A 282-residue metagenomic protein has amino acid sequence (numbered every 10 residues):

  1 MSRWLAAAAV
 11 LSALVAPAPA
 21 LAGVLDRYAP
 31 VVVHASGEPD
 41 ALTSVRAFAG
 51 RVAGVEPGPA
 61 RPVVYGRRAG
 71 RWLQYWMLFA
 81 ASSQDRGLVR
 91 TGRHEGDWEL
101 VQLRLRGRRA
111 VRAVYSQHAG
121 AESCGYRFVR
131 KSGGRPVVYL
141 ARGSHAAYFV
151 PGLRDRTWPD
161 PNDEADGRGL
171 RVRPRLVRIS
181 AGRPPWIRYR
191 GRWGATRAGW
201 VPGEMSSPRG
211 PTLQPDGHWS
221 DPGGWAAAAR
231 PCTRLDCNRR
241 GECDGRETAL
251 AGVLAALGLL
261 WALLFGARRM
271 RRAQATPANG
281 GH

Functional and structural regions predicted by a protein language model:
M1-W4: Positively charged n-region of N-terminal signal peptides that target proteins for export
A6-A16: Bacterial N-terminal signal peptides
A13, Q102, A121-E122, W261: Generic hydrophobic/packing signal
A18-A20, L264-R271: Membrane-interface motif at the C-terminal end of an N-terminal transmembrane signal
A20-E99, L105, R109-L250: A domain-level signal for the mature, folded cores of soluble proteins
E247-R268: Selective detector of the "anchor" transmembrane alpha-helix that sits immediately C-terminal
R272-H282: Cytoplasmic C-terminal tails of single-pass
